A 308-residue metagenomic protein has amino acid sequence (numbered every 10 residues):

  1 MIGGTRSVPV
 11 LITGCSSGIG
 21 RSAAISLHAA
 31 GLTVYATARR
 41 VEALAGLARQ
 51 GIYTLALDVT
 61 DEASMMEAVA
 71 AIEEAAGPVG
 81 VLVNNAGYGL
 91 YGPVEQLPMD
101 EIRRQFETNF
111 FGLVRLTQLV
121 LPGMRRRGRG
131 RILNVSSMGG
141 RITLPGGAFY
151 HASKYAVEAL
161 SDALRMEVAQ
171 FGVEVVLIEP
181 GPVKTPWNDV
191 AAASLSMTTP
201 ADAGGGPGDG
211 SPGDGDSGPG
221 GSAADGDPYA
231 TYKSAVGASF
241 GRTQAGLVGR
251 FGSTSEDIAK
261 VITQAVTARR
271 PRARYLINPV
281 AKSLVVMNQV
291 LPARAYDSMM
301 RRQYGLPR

Functional and structural regions predicted by a protein language model:
S16-S17: Conserved glycine-rich cofactor-binding loop
L57-E67, M99-D100: The beta1-alpha1 cofactor-binding region of Rossmann-like NAD(H)/NADP(H)-dependent oxidoreductases
A71-N84, L90: A glycine-rich helix->loop->beta "capping" turn within Rossmann-like NAD(P)(H)-dependent oxidoreductase domains
P93-V94, P98-R103: Substrate-binding pocket helix/loop in short-chain dehydrogenase/reductase
T117, S153: Active-site helix of classical SDR
S137: Residue(s) in the substrate-gating loop at a strand-loop-helix junction that position the organic substrate next
Q170-D209, G213-L247: C-terminal beta-strand-loop-alpha-helix "lid" module of Rossmann-like NAD(P)-dependent dehydrogenases
